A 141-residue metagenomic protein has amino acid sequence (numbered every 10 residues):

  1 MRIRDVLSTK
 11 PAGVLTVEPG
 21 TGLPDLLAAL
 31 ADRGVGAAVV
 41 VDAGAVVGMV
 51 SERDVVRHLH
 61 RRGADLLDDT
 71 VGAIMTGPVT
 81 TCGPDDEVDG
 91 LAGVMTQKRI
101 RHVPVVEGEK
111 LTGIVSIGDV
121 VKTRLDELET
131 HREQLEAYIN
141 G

Functional and structural regions predicted by a protein language model:
M1-G141: Tandem CBS (Cystathionine beta-synthase) repeat/Bateman regulatory domains
